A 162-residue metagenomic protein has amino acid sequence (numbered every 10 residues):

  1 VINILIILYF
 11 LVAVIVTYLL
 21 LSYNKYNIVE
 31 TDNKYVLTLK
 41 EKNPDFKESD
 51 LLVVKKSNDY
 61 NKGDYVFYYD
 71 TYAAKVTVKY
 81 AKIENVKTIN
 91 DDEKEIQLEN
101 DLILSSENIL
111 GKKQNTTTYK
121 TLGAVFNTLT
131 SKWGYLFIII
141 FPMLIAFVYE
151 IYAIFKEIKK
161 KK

Functional and structural regions predicted by a protein language model:
V1, Y135-K162: Juxtamembrane interface at the cytosolic side of transmembrane helices
V1-D32, A146: Hydrophobic secretory-pathway targeting helix
I6, G123-N127, A153: Short hydrophobic helices that act as membrane-entry/anchoring signals
T17-T88: Membrane-proximal low-complexity regions enriched in glycine and acidic/polar residues
N58-N61, A74-V76, I103, Y119 (+1 more regions): Short, surface-exposed linear patches
K79-F126: Extended, hydrophilic extramembrane loops/domains of integral membrane proteins
G123-F141: Juxtamembrane/start-of-transmembrane alpha-helix segments at the extracytoplasmic/lumenal side of membrane anchors
